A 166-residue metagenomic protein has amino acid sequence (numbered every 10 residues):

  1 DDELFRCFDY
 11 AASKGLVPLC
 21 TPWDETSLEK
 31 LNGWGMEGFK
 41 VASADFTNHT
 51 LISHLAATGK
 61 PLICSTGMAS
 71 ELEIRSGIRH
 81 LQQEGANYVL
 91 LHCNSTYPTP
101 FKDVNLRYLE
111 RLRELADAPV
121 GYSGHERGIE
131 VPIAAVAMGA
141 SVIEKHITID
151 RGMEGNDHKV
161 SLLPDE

Functional and structural regions predicted by a protein language model:
D1-E166: Catalytic cores and adjacent flexible loops of soluble metabolic enzymes that perform enolate/carbanion chemistry on
